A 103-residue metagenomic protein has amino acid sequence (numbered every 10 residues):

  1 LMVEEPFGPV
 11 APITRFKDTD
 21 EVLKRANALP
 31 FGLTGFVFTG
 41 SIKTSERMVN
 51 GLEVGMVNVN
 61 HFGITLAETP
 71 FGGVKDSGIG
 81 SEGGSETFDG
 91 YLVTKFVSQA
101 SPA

Functional and structural regions predicted by a protein language model:
L1-A103: Conserved C-terminal structural/oligomerization subdomain of aldehyde/semialdehyde dehydrogenase
